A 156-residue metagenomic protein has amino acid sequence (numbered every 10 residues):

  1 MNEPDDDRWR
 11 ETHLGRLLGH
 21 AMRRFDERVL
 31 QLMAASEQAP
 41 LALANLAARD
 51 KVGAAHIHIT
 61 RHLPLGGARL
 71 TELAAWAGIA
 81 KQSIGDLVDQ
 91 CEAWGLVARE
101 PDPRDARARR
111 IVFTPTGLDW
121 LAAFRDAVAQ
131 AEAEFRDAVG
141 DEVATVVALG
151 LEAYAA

Functional and structural regions predicted by a protein language model:
M1-K51: N-terminal leader segment of winged-helix/HTH proteins
H13, H58, D119: Active-site phosphate/pyrophosphate-handling residues
G19-M22, H56, P64, T114 (+2 more regions): Generic structural concept
A21, F25-S36, A77, W120-A138 (+2 more regions): Alpha-helical linker/hinge and terminal dimerization helices associated with HTH transcriptional regulators
V29-S83, A156: N-terminal helix-turn-helix DNA-binding core of bacterial DNA-binding proteins
D89-A148: Charged, amphipathic alpha-helical coiled-coil/dimerization segments
